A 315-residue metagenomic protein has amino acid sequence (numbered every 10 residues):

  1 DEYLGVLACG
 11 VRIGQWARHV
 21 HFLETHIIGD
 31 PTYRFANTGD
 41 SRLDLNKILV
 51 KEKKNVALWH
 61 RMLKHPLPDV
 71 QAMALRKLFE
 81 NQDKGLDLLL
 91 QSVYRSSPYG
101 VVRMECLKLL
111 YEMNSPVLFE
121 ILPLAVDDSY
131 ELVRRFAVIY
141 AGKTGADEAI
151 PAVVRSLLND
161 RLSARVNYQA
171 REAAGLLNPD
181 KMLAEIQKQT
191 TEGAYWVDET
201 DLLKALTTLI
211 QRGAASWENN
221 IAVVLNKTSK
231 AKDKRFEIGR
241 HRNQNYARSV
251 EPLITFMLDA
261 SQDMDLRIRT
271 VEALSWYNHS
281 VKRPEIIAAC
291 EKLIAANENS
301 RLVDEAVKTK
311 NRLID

Functional and structural regions predicted by a protein language model:
E2-D83: Caspase-like cysteine protease fold
G5, W59-K64, A72-R76, Q91-R95 (+11 more regions): Amphipathic alpha-helical repeat scaffolds
H21, T25, E291, V307 (+1 more regions): A short, amphipathic alpha-helical segment
F35-D40, L209-R212, D315: Short beta-strand-to-coil "C-cap" segments at the C-terminal boundary of structured domains/repeats, marking
L45-V50, D69-N81, V101-S115, L124 (+6 more regions): Structural detector for internal amphipathic alpha-helices that build alpha-solenoid repeat scaffolds
E52-R61, D83-R95, S115-V126, A146-L158 (+4 more regions): Amphipathic alpha-helical scaffolding segments comprising HEAT/armadillo-like alpha-solenoid repeats
P66-L67, P98-Y99, S129-Y130, R161-S163 (+4 more regions): Short inter-helical turns and helix N-cap capping residues of alpha-solenoid HEAT/ARM repeat scaffolds
